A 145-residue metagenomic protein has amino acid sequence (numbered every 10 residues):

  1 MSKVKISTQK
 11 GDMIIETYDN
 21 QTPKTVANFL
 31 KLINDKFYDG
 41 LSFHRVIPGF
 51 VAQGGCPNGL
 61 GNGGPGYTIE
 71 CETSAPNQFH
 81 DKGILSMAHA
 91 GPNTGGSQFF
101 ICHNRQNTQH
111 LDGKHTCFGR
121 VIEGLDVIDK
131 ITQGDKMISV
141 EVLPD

Functional and structural regions predicted by a protein language model:
M1-D145: Cyclophilin-like peptidyl-prolyl cis-trans isomerases
